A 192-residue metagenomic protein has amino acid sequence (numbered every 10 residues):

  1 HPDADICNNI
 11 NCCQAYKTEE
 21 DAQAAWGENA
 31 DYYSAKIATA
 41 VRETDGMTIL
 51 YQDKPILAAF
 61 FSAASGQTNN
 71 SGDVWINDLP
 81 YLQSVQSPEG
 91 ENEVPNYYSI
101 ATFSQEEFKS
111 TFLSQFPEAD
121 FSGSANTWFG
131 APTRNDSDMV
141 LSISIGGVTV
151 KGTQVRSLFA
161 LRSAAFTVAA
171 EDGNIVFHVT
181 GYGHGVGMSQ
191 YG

Functional and structural regions predicted by a protein language model:
H1-G192: Conserved, single-site charged/polar hotspot
